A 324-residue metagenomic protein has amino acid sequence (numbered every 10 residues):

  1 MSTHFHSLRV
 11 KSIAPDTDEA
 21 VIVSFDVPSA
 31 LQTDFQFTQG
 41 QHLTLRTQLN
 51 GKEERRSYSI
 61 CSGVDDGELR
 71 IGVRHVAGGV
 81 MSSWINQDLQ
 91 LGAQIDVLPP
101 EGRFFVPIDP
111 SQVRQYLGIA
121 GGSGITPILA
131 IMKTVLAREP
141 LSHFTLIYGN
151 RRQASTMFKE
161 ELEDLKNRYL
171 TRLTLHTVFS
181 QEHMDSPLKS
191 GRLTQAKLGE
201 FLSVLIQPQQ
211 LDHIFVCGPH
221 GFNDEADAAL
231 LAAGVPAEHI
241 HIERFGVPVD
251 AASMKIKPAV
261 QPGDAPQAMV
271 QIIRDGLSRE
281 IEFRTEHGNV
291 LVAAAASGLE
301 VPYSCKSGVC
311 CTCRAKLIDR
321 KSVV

Functional and structural regions predicted by a protein language model:
S2-L98, S111-R114, N150-R152, E163 (+1 more regions): Ferredoxin-reductase
I13, T33-Q36, A251-D264, I281 (+1 more regions): Short linear motifs in intrinsically disordered
L45, A268-I273, C313-L317: Short polybasic amphipathic segments
G72, H176-T177, C310: Non-cysteine beta-strand/loop elements that form the S-adenosyl-L-methionine
S83-A265, M269-Q271, S278: FNR/FR-type flavoprotein reductase catalytic core
A265-K306: C-terminal accessory/binding modules appended to enzymatic or scaffolding proteins
C305, C310-C313: Short cysteine clusters
V323-V324: Conserved small/polar residues in nucleotide/adenosyl-binding loops
